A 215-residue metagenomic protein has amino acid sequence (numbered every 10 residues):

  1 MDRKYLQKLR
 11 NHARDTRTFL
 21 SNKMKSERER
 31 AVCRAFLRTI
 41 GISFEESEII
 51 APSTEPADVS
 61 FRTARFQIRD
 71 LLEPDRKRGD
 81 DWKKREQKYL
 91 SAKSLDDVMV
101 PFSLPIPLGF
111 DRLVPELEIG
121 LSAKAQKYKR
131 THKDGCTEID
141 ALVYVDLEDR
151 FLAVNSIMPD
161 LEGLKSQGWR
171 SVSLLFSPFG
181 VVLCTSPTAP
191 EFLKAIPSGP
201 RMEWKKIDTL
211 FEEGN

Functional and structural regions predicted by a protein language model:
M1-P52, R69-N215: Metal-dependent nuclease catalytic core centered on acidic motifs
T54-A57: N-terminal "domain-start" segment
V59, A64-D70: Conserved catalytic cores of phosphodiester-cleaving nucleases, focusing on short active-site segments
